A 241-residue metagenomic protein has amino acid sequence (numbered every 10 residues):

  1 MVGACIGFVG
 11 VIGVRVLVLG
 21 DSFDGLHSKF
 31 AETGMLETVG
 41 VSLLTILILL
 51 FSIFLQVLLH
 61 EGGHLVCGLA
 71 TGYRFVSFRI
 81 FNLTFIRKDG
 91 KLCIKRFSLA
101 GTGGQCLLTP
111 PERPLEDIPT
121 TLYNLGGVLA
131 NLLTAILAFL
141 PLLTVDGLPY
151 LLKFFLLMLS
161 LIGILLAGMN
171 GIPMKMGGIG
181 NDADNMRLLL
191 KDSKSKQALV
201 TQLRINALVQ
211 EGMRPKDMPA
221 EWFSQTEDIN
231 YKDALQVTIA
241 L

Functional and structural regions predicted by a protein language model:
M1-L49, L99: Topogenic membrane-insertion module of multi-pass membrane proteins
G10, V14, S52-L59, G63 (+3 more regions): Alpha-helical membrane-inserting segments
E37-L58, L152-G168: Membrane-embedded alpha-helical segments that form the functional core of polytopic membrane enzymes, especially those
L47-R113: Small-residue-rich helix-interface/hinge motifs
E112-V209: Hydrophobic transmembrane alpha-helical segments that form the core helix bundle of multi-pass membrane enzymes
A183, R214-K216: TPR-repeat structural position
V200-M213, K232-L241: Amphipathic alpha-helical repeat scaffolds of TPR domains
D217-D228: Alpha-helical repeat scaffolds
